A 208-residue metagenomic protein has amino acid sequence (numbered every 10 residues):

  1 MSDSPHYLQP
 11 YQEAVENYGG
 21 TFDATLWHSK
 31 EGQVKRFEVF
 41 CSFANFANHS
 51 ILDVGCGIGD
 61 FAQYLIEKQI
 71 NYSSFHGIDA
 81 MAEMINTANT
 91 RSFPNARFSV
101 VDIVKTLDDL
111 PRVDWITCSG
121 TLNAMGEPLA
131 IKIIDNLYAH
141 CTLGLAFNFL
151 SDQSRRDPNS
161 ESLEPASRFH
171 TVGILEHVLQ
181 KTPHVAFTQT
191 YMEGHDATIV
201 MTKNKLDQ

Functional and structural regions predicted by a protein language model:
M1-V54, I58-D108, P128, K132 (+2 more regions): Class I (Rossmann-like) S-adenosyl-L-methionine-dependent methyltransferase catalytic domain, capturing the SAM-binding
D108-W115: A short acidic, Gly/Pro-enriched loop at the edge of an enzyme's catalytic core that lines a small-molecule cofactor
W115-P128: A short SAM/SAH-binding and catalytic strip from SAM-dependent methyltransferases
